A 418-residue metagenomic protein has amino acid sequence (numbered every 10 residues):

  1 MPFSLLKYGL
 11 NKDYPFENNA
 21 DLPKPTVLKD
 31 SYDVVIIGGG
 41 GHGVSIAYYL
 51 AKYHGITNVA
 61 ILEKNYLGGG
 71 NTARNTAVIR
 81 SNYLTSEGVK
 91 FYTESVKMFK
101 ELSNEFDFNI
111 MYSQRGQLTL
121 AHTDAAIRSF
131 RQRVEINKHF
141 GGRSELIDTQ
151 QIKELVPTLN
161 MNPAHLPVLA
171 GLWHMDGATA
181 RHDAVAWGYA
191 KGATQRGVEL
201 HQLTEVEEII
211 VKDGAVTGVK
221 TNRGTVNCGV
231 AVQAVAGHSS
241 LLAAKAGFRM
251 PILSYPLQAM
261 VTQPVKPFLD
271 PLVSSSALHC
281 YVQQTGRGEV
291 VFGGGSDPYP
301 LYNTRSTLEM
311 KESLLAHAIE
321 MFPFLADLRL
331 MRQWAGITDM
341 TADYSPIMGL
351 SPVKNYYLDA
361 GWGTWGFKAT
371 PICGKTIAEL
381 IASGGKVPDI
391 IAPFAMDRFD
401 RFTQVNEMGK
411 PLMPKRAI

Functional and structural regions predicted by a protein language model:
M1-V34, K52-T57: Extreme N-terminal leader/targeting segments of oxidoreductases
L28-S31, I110-T119, V156-R196, G295-Y299 (+1 more regions): Helix-loop-beta segment of a Rossmann-like dinucleotide-binding subdomain
A51-T72: Glycine-rich FAD pyrophosphate-binding loop
T76-T158, E309, H317-F322: Dinucleotide-binding Rossmann-like beta1-alpha1 core, especially the glycine-rich loop that anchors the ADP
L172-G229: Helical element adjacent to the flavin cofactor pocket in flavoenzyme catalytic cores
G224-D270: Central helical "cap/lid" subdomain
P264-Y357: Active-site lid/adjacent beta-loop-alpha segment flanking the redox-cofactor pocket in flavoenzymes
I319-I418: C-terminal catalytic lobe of FAD-dependent flavoproteins
